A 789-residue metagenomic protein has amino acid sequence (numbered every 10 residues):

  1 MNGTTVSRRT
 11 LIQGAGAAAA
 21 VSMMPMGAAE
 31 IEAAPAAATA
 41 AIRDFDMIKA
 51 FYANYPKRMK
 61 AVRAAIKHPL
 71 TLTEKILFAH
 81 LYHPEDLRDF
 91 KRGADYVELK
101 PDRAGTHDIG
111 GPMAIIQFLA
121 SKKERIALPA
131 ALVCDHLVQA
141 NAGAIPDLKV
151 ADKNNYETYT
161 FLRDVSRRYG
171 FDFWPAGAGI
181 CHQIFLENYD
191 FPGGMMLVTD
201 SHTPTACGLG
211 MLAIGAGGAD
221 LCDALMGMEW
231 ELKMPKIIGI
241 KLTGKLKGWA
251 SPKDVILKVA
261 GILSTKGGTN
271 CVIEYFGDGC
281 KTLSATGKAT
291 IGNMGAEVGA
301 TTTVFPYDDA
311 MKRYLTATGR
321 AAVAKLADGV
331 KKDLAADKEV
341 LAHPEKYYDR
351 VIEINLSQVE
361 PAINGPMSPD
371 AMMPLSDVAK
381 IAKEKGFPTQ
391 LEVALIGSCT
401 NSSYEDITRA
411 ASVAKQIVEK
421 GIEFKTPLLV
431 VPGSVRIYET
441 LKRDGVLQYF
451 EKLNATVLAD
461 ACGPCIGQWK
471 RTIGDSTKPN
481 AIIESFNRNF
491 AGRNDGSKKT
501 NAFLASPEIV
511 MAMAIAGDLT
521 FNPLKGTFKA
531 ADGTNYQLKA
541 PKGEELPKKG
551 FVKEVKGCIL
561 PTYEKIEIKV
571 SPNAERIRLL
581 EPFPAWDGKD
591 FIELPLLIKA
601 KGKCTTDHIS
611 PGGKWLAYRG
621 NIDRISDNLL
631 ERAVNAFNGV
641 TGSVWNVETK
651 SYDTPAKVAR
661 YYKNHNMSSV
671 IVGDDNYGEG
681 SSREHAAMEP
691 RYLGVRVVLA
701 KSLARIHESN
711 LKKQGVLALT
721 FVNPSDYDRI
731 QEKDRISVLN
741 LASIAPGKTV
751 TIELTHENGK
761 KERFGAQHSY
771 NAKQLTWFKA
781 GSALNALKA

Functional and structural regions predicted by a protein language model:
N2, T10-E30: N-terminal export signals
P25-K60: C-terminal segment of N-terminal export signals and the immediately downstream linker at the start of the mature
I48, Y55, K60, A65-K233 (+2 more regions): Long, structured ligand/cofactor-binding scaffold of large enzymes
F118-A120, R350-L441, K565-V697: Non-catalytic terminal/interface segments that mediate subunit docking, oligomerization, and allosteric communication
R163, P175, I180-G194, V298-F424 (+3 more regions): Accessory "access/gating" subregions that flank catalytic or transport cores
T199-A322, Q468-V552: Mobile "lid/hinge" segments at catalytic clefts and subdomain interfaces of large enzymes
T302, A327-V340, L441-F528, S702-L703 (+1 more regions): Phosphate/diphosphate-binding loops
F528-E545, H707-W777, L784-L787: Acidic, glycine-rich flexible loop/linker segments
